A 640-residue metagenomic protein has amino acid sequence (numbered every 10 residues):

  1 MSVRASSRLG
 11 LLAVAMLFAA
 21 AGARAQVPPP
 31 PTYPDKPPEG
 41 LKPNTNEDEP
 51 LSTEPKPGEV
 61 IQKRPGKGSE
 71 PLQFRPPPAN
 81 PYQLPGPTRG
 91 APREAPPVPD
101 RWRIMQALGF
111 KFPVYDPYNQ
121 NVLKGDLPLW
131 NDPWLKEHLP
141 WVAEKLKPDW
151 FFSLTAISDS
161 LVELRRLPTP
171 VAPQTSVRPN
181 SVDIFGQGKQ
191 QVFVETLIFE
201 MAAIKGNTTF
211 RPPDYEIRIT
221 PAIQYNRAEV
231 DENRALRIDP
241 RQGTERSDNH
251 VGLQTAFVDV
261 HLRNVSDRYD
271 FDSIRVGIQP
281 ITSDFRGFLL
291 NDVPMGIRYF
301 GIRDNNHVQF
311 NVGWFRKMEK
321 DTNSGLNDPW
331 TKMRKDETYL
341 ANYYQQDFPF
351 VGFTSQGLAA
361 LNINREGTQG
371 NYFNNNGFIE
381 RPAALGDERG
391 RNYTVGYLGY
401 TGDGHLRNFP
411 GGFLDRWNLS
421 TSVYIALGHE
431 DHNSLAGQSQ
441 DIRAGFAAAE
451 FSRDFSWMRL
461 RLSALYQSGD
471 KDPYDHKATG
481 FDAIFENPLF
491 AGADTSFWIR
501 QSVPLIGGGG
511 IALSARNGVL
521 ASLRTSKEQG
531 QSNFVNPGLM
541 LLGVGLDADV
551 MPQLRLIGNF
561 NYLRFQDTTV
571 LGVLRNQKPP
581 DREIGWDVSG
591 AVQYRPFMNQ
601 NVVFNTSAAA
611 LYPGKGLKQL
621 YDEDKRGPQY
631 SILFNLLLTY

Functional and structural regions predicted by a protein language model:
G10-A20: Bacterial N-terminal signal peptides
A25-D214, T220, S456, L460 (+2 more regions): N-terminal periplasmic/intermembrane-space "pro-region" immediately following the signal or transit peptide
L123-L154, R165-T169, I204-I217, L262-D272 (+6 more regions): Short loop/turn motifs that connect adjacent beta-strands in outer-membrane beta-barrel proteins
L154-S160, I217-P221, I274-V276, F310-V312 (+7 more regions): Membrane-embedded beta-strand positions of outer-membrane beta-barrel proteins
T196, E200-D321, Q345, F451-Q501 (+2 more regions): Outer membrane beta-barrel
R268-D270, Q279-A478, M540-L542, V550 (+4 more regions): Signature for the C-terminal beta-barrel architecture of outer-membrane proteins
A464-Q467, K471-E583: C-terminal structural cap/anchor segments
G590, R626-Y640: Outer-membrane beta-barrel "beta-signal"
